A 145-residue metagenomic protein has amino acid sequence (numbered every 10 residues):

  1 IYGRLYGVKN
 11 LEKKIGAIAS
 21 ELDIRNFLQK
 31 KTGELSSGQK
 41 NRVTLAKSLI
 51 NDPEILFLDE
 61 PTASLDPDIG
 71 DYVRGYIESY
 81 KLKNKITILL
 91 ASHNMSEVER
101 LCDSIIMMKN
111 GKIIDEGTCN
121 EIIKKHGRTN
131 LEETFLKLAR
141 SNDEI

Functional and structural regions predicted by a protein language model:
G3-F27: Conserved ABC ATPase "signature" region
K31-L35: Conserved ABC ATPase signature
D52: Conserved catalytic motifs of ABC-family nucleotide-binding domains
L56-D59: Catalytic Walker B motif of ABC-type/P-loop ATPase nucleotide-binding domains
D71-K83: Helical segment within the ABC ATPase nucleotide-binding domain
E116-G117: ABC ATPase "signature
